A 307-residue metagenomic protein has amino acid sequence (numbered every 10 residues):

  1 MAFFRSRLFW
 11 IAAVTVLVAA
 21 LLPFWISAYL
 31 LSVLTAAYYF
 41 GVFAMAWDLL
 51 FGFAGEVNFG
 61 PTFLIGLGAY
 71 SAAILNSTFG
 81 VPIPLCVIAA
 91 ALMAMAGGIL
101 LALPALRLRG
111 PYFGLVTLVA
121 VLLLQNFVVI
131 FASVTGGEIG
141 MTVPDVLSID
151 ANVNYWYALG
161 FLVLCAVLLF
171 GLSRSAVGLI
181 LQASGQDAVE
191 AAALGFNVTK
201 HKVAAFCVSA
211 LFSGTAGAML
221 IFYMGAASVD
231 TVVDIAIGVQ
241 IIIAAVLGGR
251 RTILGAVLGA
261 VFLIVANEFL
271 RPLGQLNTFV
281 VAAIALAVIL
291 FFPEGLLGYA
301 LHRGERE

Functional and structural regions predicted by a protein language model:
M1-A20, Q186, A192-V203, L270-E307: Cytosolic-side transmembrane-helix boundaries in multi-pass membrane proteins
L22-W25, I99, S148-S184, V203: Alpha-helical transmembrane segments of multi-pass integral membrane proteins
P23-T78, P104-F113, L181, D187-A192 (+2 more regions): Single transmembrane alpha-helix segments in multi-pass membrane proteins
L31-A36, V146-V167, A226-S228, N277-V281: Loop-to-helix entry region at the N-terminal start of transmembrane alpha-helices in multi-pass membrane transporters
T62, F206-F291, L301: Transmembrane alpha-helical segments in multi-pass inner-membrane proteins
F79-L122, L258-A260: Alpha-helical transmembrane segments within multi-pass membrane transporters and channels
T117-D150, G178, Y299: Extracellular/periplasmic helix-loop junction at the C-terminal end of a transmembrane helix in multi-pass membrane
S173-S213: Intracellular coupling helices
